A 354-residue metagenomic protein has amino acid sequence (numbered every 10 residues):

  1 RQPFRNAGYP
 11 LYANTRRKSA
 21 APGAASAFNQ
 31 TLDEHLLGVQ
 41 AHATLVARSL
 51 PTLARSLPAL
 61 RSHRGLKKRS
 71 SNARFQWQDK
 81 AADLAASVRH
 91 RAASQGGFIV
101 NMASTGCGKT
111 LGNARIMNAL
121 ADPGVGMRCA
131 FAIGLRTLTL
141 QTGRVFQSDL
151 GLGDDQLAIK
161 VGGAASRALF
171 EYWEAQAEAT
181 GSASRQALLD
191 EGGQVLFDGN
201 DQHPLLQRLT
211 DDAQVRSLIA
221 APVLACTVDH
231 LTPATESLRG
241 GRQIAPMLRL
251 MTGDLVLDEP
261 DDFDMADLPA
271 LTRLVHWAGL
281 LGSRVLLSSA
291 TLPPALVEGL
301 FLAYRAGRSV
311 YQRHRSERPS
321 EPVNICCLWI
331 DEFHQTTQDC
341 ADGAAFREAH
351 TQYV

Functional and structural regions predicted by a protein language model:
R1-K68: N-terminal accessory nucleic-acid engagement/regulatory domains that precede and modulate ATP-driven motor cores
L57-M102: Conserved pre-motif I regulatory segment
A93-N101, G126-R128, A220-P222, S283-R284: Pre-Walker A (Motif I) flank of P-loop NTPase domains
S94-M117, E259, F263-A266, S289: Walker A/P-loop
I116-R144, L150-D155, G279-R284: Conserved SF1/SF2 helicase motif Ia
F146-L224, V228-T232: A substrate-engagement module of RecA-like helicase motors
D229-T232, Q243-L281: SF2 helicase catalytic motif II
L287, E298-F301, A306-V354: Conserved interdomain linker/interface between the two RecA-like ATPase lobes of SF2 helicase motors
